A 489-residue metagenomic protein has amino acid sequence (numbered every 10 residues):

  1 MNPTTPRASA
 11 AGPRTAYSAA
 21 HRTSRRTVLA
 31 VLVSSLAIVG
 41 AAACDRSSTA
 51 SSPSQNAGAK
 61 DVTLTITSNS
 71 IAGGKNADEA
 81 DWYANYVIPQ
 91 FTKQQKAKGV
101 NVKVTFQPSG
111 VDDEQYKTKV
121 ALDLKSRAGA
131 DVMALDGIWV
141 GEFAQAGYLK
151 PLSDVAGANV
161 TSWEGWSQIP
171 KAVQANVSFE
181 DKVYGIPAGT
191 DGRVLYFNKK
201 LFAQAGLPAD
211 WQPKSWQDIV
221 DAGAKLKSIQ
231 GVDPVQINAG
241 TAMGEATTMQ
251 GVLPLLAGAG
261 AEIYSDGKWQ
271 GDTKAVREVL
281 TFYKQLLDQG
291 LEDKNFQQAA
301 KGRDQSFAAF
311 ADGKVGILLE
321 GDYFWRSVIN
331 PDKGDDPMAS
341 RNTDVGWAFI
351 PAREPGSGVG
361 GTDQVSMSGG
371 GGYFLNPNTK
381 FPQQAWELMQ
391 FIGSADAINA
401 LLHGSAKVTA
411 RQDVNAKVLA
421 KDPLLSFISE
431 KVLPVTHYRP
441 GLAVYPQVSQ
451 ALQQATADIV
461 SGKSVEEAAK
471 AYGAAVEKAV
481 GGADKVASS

Functional and structural regions predicted by a protein language model:
N2-A8, G12-R14, S18, R22 (+5 more regions): Conserved N-terminal structural module of periplasmic/extracytoplasmic solute-binding proteins
A130-D131, T161-F202, G358-S366, V435-L442: A structural signal for short loop-to-beta-strand junctions that line the ligand-binding cleft of periplasmic/secreted
G137-G192, T248, G258, G346-W347: Hinge/lid segment of periplasmic solute-binding proteins
S153-I169, Q212, V235-M243, G258-V279 (+3 more regions): Short, solvent-exposed loop/beta-turn-alpha elements that line the ligand-binding surface or hinge of extracytoplasmic
S178-A188, R193, Q217-Q270, A275 (+1 more regions): Extracytoplasmic/periplasmic solute-binding protein
A205, D288-E292, D332-G404: Extracytoplasmic/periplasmic substrate-recognition and gating elements
V220-K225, D266-A299, G346, I350-R353: Glycine-centered hinge/linker elements that transmit conformational signals in sensory and ligand-binding systems
V345-A352, L402-Q454, K485-S488: Long, aromatic- and glycine/proline-rich binding clefts that accommodate carbohydrate-like moieties
